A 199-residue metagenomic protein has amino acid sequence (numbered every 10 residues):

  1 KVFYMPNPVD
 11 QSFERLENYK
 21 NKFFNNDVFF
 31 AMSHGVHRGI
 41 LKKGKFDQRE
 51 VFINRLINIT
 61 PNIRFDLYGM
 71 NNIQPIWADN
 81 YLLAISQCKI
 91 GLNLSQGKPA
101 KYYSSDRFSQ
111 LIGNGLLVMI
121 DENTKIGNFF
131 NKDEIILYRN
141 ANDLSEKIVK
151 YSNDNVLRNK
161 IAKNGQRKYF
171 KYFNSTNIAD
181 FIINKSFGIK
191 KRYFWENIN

Functional and structural regions predicted by a protein language model:
K1-F129, L137: Nucleotide-sugar donor-binding catalytic core of glycosyltransferases
I73, A100, D133, D154 (+1 more regions): Generic anion/oxyanion-binding catalytic loop in active/binding sites
N80, K125, D143, N177-I178: Exposed alpha-helical structural elements
L82, S86, N142-V149: Amphipathic, non-transmembrane alpha-helical secondary structure
I135-A141, K150-N155: Conserved acidic donor-binding segment of nucleotide-sugar-dependent glycosyltransferases
E146-N199: C-terminal amphipathic helix plus adjacent low-complexity, charged tail appended to glycosyltransferase catalytic
